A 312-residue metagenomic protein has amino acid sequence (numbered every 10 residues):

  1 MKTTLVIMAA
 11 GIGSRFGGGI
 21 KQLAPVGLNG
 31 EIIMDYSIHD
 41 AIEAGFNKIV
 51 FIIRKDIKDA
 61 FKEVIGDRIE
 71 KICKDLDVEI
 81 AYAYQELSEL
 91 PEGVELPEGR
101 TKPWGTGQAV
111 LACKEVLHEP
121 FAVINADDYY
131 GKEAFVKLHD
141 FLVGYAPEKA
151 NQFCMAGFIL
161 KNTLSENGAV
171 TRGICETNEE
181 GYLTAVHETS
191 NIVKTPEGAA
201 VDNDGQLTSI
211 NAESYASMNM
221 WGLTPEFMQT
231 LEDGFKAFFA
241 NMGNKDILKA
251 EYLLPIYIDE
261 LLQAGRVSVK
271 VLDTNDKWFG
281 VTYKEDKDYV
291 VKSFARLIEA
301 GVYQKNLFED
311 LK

Functional and structural regions predicted by a protein language model:
K2-E70, Q85, E119: N-terminal glycine-rich phosphate-binding loop and ensuing alpha1 helix
G13, Y129-G131: A short, conserved beta-strand element in the Rossmann-like catalytic core that flanks the donor/metal-binding loop
E70-E119: Short phosphate-binding loop-to-helix
P91-P103, G168-G173, E285-Y289: Short, surface-exposed amphipathic charged segments that create phosphate/polyanion-binding patches used for binding
E119-Y129: Short beta-strand-to-loop acidic/aromatic patch adjacent to the donor-nucleotide binding site
K132-M220, P225: Conserved core of the sugar-phosphate nucleotidyltransferase
E232-V267: A C-terminal functional module that forms or caps the active site or interfaces directly with catalytic machinery
Q263, S268, W278-G280, K284-K312: Hydrophobic helical membrane-anchoring modules
